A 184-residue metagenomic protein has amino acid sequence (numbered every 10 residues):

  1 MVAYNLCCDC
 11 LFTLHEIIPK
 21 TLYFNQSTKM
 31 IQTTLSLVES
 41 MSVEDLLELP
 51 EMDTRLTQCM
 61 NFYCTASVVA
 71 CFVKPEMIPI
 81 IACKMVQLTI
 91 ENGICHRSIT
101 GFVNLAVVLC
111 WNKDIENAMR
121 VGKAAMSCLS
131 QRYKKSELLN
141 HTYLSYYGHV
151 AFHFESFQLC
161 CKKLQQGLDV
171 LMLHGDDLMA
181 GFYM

Functional and structural regions predicted by a protein language model:
M1, P19-L22, T54-C59, G93-N104 (+2 more regions): Alpha-solenoid helical repeat architecture
M1-I80: Amphipathic helix-loop-helix modules that constitute alpha-helical solenoid scaffolds
V2, M77, R97, N117-R120 (+2 more regions): Alpha-helical positions within canonical tetratricopeptide repeat
V2-N5, I80-Q87, R120, S127 (+3 more regions): Primarily a tetratricopeptide repeat
C8-P19, D45-E48, V86-I90, K123-Y133 (+1 more regions): Amphipathic alpha-helical segments of tetratricopeptide repeats
D9, T28-S36, N61-P75, I99-I115 (+3 more regions): Tandem amphipathic alpha-helical repeat scaffolds
L11, L22-Q32, P79-N140: Carboxylate/His-rich catalytic cores and anion/metal-binding grooves
E44-D45, A118-F152, L159-Q166: Alpha-helical cores of eukaryotic small-GTPase signaling modules
